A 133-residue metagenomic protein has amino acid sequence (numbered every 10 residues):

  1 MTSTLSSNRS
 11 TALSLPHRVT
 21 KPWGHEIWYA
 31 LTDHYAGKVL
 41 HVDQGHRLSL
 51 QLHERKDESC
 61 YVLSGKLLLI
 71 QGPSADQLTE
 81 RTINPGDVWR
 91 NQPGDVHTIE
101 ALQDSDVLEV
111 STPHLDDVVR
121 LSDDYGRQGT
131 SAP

Functional and structural regions predicted by a protein language model:
M1-K38, R47-S49, E80-R81, L121-P133: A short, N-terminal "cap"/entry segment at the start of jelly-roll beta-barrel domains of the cupin/DSBH fold
L40-C60: Short, well-structured hydrophobic secondary-structure segments
R55-P73: Glycine- and acidic-residue-biased ligand/ion/polar-headgroup-sensing regions
S59, Q103-D123: A short hydrophobic beta-strand segment most commonly corresponding to one strand of the jelly-roll/cupin
P73-G94: Short acidic-glycine-tyrosine-enriched beta hairpin
I99-A101: Asparagine-centered strand-capping/turn motif at beta-strand->loop junctions
